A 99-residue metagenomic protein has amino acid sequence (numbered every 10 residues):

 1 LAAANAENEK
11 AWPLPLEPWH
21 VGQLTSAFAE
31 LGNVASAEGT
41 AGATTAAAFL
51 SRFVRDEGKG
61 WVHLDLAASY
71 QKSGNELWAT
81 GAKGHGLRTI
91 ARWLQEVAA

Functional and structural regions predicted by a protein language model:
L1-A99: A generic structural signal for tightly packed, nonpolar segments enriched in small/aliphatic residues
